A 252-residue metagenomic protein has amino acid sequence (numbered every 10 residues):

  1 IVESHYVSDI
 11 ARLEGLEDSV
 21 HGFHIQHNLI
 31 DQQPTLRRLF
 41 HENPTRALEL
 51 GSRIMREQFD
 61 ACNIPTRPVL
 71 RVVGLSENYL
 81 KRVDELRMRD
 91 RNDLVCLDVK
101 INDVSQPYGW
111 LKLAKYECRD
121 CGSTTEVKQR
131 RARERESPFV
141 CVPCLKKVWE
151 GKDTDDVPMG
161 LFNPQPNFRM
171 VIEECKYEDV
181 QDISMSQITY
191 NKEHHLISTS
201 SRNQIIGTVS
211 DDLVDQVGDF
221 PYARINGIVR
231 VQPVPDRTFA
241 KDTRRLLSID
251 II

Functional and structural regions predicted by a protein language model:
I1-P221, N226-R245, D250: Long, low-complexity, serine/threonine- and charged-residue-rich intrinsically disordered N-terminal tails that act as
